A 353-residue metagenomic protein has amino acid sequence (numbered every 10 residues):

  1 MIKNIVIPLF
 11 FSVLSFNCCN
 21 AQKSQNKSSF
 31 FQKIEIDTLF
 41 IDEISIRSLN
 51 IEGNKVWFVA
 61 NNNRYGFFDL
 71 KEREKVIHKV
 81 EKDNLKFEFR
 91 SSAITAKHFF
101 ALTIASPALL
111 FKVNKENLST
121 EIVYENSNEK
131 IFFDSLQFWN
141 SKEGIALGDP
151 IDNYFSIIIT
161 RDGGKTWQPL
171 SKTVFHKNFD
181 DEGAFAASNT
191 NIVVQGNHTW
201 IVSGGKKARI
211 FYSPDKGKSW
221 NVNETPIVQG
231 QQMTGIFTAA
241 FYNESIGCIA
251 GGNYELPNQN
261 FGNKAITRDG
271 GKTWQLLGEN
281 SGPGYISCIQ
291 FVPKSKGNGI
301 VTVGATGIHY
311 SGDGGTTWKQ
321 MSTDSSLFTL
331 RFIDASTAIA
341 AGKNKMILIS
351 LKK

Functional and structural regions predicted by a protein language model:
M1-F31: Bacterial Sec-dependent N-terminal signal peptides
K27-D37, N62-K82, P107-S127, I157-H176 (+6 more regions): Asp-box/BNR beta-propeller loop motif
T38-N63: Beta-strand-rich domains and repeat architectures in extracellular enzymes and scaffolds, especially beta-propellers
F40-I41, D83-F87, N128-F133, H176-A186 (+2 more regions): Short glycine-/Asp-/Thr-/Trp-enriched loop segments that recur within the blades of beta-propeller repeat domains
S45-S48, K86-A93, K130-Q137, M233-T238 (+2 more regions): Repeated scaffold domains used in trafficking and secretory/extracellular systems, primarily beta-propellers
K55-W57, H98-F100, K142-A146, H198-W200 (+3 more regions): Entry beta-strands of beta-propeller and related beta-repeat scaffolds
A60, L102-I104, A146-D149, G196 (+4 more regions): Recurrent small/Gly-Pro-centered beta-turn motifs in extracellular repeat architectures
F332-K353: Blade-level signature of beta-propeller repeat domains, shared across WD40, Kelch, NHL, RCC1 and BNR/Asp-box propellers
